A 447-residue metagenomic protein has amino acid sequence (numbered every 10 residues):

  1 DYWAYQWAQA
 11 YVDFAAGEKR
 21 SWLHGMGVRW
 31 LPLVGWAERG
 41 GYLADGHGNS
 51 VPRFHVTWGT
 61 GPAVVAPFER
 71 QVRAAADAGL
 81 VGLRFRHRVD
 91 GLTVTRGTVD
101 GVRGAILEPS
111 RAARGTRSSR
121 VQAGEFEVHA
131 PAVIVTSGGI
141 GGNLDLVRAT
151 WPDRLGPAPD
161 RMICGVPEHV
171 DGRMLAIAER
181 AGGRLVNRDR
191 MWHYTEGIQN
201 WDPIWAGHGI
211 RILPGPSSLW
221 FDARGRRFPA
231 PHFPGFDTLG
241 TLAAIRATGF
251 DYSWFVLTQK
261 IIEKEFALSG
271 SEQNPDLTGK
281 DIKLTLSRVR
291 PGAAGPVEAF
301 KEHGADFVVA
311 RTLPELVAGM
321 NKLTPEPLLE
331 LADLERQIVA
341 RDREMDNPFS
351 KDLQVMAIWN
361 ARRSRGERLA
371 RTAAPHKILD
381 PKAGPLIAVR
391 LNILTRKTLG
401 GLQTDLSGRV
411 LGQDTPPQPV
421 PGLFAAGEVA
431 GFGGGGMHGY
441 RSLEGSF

Functional and structural regions predicted by a protein language model:
Y5-G124, L144-D145, I198-Q199, I338-D380: Conserved redox-cofactor binding core of oxidoreductases
P52-H55, G207-I212, F233-P234, R390-G401: Short Gly/Pro-enriched turn/cap motifs at secondary-structure boundaries
G101, P216-P231, G400-D414: Active-site and channel-lining beta-strand-loop segments that bind or position nucleotide-derived/phosphorylated
A105, A130, T136-S137, A223 (+1 more regions): Short, well-ordered coil/turn residues at beta-beta hairpins and beta-strand->alpha-helix junctions within
P109-D202, L242, G408, R441-F447: Glycine-rich loop(s) and the adjacent beta-strand/alpha-helix scaffold that form part
L175, A181-K322, E326-L329: An anion/pyrophosphate-binding glycine-rich loop and adjacent beta-alpha core in soluble alpha-beta enzymes
Y194-I198, L239, I393-K397, E428-S446: Glycine-rich phosphate/pyrophosphate-binding beta-alpha loops
E326-G433: A glycine-rich dinucleotide-binding beta-alpha-beta segment and adjacent secondary-structure elements that constitute
